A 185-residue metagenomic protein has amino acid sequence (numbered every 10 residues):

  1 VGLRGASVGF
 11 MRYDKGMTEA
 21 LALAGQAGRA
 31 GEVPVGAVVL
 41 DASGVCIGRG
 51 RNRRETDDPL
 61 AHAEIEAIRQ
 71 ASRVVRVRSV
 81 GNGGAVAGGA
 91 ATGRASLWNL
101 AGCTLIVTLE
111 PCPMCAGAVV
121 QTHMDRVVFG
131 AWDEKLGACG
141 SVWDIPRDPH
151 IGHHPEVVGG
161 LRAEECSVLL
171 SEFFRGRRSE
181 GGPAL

Functional and structural regions predicted by a protein language model:
G2-A30, C46, N82-W98, P111-L185: Zinc-dependent deaminase
V35-L40: Short beta-strand scaffold segments in enzyme catalytic cores
G48-R54: Short beta->alpha transition motifs characteristic of CBS
R54, V107, A131: Residues that line or immediately flank small-molecule/substrate-binding pockets and catalytic motifs
T56-E66: A short, polar/charged loop-to-alpha-helix boundary motif
N99-T108: A short, small-residue-rich loop immediately preceding and capping a beta-strand
